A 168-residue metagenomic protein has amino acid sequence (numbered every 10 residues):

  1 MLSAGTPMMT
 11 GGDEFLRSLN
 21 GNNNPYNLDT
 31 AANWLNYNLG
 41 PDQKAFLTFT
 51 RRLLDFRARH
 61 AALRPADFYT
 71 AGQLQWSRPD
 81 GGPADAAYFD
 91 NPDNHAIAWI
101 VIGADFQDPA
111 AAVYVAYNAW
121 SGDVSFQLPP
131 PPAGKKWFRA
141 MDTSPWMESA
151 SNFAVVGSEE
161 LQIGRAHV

Functional and structural regions predicted by a protein language model:
M1-M9, D13-R165: Carbohydrate-interacting/catalytic domains
